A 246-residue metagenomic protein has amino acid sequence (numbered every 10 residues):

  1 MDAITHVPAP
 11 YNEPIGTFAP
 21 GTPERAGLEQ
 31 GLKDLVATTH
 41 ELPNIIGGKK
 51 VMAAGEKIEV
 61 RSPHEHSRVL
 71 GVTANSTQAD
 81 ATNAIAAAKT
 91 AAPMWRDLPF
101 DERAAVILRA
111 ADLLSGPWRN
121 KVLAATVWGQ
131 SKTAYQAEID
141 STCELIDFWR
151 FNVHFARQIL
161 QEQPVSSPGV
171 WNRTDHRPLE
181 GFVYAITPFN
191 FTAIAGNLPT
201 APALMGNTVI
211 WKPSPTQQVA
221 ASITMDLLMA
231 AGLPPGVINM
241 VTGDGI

Functional and structural regions predicted by a protein language model:
M1-L70: Hydrophobic face of amphipathic alpha-helices that form TPR/SEL1-like repeat modules and related alpha-solenoid
M1-Q30, Y135-E138, C143-E162, T174: C-terminal segments
Y11-P14, A91, M229, P234: Glycine-rich, flexible loop/turn motifs
F18-G21, A74, F100, Y135-I139 (+4 more regions): Hydrophobic alpha-helical scaffolding
T22, G48, S67, P99 (+6 more regions): Buried hydrophobic positions in well-ordered alpha/beta secondary-structure cores of metabolic enzymes
T22, R109, I223-D226: Alpha-helical scaffolding segments of alpha/beta enzyme cores, especially the outer helices of TIM-barrel or partial
M52-G55, E59-R61, E65-L160: Glycine-rich loop-to-alpha-helix module at the N-terminal edge of alpha/beta enzyme cores
V127, I146, A156-I246: Rossmann-like NAD(P) dinucleotide-binding subdomain of oxidoreductase/dehydrogenase enzymes
